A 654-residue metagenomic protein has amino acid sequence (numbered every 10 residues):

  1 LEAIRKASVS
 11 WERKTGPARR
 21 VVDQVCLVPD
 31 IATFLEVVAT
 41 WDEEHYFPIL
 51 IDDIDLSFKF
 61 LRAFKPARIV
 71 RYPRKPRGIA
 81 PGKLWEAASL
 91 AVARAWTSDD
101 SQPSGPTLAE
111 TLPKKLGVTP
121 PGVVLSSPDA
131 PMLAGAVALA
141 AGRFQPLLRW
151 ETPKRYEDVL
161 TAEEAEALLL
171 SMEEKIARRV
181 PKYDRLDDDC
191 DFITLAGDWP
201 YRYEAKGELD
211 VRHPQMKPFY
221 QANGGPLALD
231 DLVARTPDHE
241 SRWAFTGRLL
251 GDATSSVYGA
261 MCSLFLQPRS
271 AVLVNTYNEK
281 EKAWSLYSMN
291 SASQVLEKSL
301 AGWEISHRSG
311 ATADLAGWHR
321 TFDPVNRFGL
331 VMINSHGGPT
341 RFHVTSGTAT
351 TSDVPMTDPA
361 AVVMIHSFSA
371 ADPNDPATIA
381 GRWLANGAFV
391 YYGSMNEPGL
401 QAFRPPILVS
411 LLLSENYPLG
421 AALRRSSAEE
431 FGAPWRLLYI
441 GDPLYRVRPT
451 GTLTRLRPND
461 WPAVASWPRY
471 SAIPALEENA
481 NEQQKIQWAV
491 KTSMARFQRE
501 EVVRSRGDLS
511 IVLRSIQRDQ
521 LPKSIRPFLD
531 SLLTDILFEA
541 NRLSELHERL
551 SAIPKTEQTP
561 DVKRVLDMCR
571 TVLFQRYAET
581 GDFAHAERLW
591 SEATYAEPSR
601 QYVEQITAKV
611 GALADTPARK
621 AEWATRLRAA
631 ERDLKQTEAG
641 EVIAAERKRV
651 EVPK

Functional and structural regions predicted by a protein language model:
L1-V21, A91-T107: N-terminal low-complexity, Pro/Thr/Ser-rich intrinsically disordered segments that act as propeptides or flexible
K14-A18, T40, P113-L116: Proline/glycine-anchored alpha-helix kink/cap motifs
D23-V28, V123: Short, recurring structural edge motifs at helix starts
T33-V37, H45-F47, D55-R68, P76-P527 (+2 more regions): Cysteine-dependent hydrolase recognition
D52: Nucleic-acid-processing active sites and adjacent nucleic-acid-binding tracks, predominantly divalent metal-dependent
P131-A134, I440, R448-G451, L456-K654: Alpha-helical solenoid repeat scaffolds
